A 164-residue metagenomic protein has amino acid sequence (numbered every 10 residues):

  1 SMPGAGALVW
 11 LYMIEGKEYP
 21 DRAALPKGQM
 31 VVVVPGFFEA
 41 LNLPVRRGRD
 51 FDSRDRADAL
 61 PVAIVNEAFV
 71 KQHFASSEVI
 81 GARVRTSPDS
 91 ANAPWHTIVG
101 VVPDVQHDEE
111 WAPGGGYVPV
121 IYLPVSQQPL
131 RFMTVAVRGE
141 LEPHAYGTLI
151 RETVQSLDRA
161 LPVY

Functional and structural regions predicted by a protein language model:
S1-Y164: Mid-to-C-terminal secondary-structure elements that act as membrane-proximal/extracytoplasmic interface segments
